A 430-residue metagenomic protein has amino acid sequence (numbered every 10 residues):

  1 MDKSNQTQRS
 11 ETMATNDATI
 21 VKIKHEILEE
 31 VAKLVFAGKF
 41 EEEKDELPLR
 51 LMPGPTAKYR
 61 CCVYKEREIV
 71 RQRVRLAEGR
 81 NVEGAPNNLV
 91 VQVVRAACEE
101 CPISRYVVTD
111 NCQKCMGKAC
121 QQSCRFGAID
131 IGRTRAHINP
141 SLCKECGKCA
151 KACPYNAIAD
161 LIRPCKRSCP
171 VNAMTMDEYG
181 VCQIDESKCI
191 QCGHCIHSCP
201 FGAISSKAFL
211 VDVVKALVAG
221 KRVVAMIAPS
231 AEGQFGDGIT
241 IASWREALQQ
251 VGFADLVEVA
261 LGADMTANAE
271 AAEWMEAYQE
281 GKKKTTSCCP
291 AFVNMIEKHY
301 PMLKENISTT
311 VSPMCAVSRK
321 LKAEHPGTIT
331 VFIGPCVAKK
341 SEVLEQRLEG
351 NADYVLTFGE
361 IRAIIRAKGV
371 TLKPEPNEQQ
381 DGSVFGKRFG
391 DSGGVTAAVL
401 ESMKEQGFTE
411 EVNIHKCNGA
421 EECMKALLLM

Functional and structural regions predicted by a protein language model:
M1-R73, A77-G79, S206-M430: Iron-sulfur-associated redox domains of electron-transfer enzymes in respiratory and anaerobic energy metabolism
C62-R67, L76-G84, V90-V91, C101 (+1 more regions): Core subunits and conserved enzymes of cellular information-processing and envelope-translocation systems across
G84-T109, F126-G127: N-terminal [4Fe-4S]-dependent radical SAM core
E99-V107, D130-R135, M176, H194 (+4 more regions): Gly-rich Lys/Arg/Thr-decorated short loops/hinges at beta-loop-alpha junctions or inter-strand turns that position
C101-Q122, K151: Glycine-rich adenosyl-nucleotide cofactor-binding module
N111, S141, A228-S230: Short strand-loop junctions, especially beta-strand C-caps/beta-turns that link beta-sheets to coils or alpha-helices
G117-P140, K148-I190, H194-L210: Iron-sulfur cluster-binding cysteine motifs and their immediate structural context in ferredoxin-like electron-transfer
